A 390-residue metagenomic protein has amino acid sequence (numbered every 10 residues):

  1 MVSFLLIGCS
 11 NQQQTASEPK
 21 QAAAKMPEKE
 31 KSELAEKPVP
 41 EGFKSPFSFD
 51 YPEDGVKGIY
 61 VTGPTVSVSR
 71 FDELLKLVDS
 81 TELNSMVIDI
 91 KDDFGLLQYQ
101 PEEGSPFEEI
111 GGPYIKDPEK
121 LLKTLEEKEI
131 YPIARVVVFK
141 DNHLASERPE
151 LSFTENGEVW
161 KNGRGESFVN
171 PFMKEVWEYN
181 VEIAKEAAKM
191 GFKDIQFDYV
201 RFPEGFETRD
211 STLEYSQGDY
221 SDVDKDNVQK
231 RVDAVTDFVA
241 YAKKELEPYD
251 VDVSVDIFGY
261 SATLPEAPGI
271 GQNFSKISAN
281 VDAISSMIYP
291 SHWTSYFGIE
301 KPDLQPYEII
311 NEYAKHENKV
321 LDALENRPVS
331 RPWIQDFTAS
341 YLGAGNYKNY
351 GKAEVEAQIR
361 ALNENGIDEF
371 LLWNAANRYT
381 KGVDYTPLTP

Functional and structural regions predicted by a protein language model:
L5-G8: C-terminal motif of bacterial Sec signal peptides marking the signal peptidase cleavage site
F47-V66, F139-K189, A353-E356: Active-site-adjacent "subsite" loops/lids of carbohydrate-active enzymes
Y60, I133-D141, Q196-Y199, P203 (+3 more regions): Aromatic-lined carbohydrate-recognition surfaces of secreted/lumenal glycan-active proteins
R70-L96, E186-F197, N280-S285, L362-F370: Catalytic domains of carbohydrate-active enzymes, especially glycoside hydrolases
T81-I115, T208-E214, T386: Aromatic-lined carbohydrate-binding/catalytic grooves of carbohydrate-active enzymes
S85-V87, D117-K161, D194-Y199: Glycine-rich, aromatic-flanked loop segments that form ligand/cofactor-binding clefts across common enzyme folds
Y99-E109, D141-G163, V200-D222, Q272 (+2 more regions): Aromatic- and acidic-residue-enriched segments that line the glycan-binding/catalytic groove of carbohydrate-active
V281-S295, P306-N311, H316-P390: Substrate-binding cleft of secreted/luminal carbohydrate-active enzymes
